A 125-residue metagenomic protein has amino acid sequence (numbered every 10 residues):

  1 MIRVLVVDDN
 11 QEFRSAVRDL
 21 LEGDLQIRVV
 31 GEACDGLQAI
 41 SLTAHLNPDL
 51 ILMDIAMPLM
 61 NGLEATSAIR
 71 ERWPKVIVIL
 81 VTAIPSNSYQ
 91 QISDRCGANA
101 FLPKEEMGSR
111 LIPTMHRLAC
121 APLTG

Functional and structural regions predicted by a protein language model:
M1-F13, V17-L21: Conserved acidic segment of CheY-like receiver
V7-D8, A33, I51: Conserved sequence signature across two-component system core domains
D35-Q38, N61-E64: Acidic catalytic/metal-coordinating carboxylates
A44-L46, A68-V76, C96: Conserved phosphotransfer cores of two-component systems
L46-L52: Active-site beta3 strand of CheY-like receiver
M57: Receiver (REC) domain active-site loop signature in two-component systems and cognate sites in sensor histidine kinases
E64, P85-L102, E106-S109, P113: Alpha4 helix (beta4-alpha4-beta5 surface) of REC/receiver domains from two-component response regulators
